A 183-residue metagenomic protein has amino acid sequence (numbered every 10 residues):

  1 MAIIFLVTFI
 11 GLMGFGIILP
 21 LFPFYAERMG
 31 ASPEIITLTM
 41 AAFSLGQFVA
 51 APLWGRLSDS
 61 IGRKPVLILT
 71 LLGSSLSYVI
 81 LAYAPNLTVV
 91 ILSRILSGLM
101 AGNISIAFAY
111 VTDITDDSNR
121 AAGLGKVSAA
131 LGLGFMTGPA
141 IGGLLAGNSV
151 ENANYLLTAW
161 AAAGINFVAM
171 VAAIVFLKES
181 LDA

Functional and structural regions predicted by a protein language model:
M1-F24: Pair of pore-lining "gating" transmembrane helices in MFS-fold secondary transporters
F9, S77, T88-G102: Hydrophobic core of transmembrane alpha-helices in multi-pass small-molecule transporters, especially MFS/SLC-type
G16, S44-P52, G102, F135-M136: Residue-level signature of mid-helix packing/kink "hotspots" within the transmembrane helices of 12-pass Major
F43, L71-Y78, I165-A169: MFS 12-TM fold signature
F48-L87: Conserved MFS/SLC helix-loop-helix module at the cytosolic interface between two early adjacent transmembrane helices
S93-L131: Cytoplasmic helix-loop-helix junction between adjacent transmembrane helices in 12-TM secondary transporters
V127-V175: Helix-loop-helix hairpin linking two adjacent transmembrane segments in secondary transporters
I174-A183: Flexible cytoplasmic inter-helical loops of multi-pass small-molecule transporters
